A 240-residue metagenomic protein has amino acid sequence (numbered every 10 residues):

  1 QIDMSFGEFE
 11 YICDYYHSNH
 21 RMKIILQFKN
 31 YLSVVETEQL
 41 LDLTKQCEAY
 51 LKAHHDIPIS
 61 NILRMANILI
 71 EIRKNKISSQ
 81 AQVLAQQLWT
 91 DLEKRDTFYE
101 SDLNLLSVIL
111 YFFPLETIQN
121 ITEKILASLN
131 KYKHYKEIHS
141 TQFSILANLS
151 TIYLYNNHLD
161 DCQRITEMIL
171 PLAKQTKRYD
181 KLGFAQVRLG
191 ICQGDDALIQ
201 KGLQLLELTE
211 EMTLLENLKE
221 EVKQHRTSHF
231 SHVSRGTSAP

Functional and structural regions predicted by a protein language model:
Q1-E8: DNA major-groove recognition helix of helix-turn-helix/homeodomain DNA-binding modules
H17-N75: Helix-turn-helix/homeodomain-like alpha-helical modules used for DNA recognition and transcription-factor dimerization
S18, D56-I62, D96-S101, E137-S140 (+1 more regions): Residue signature of alpha-solenoid helical repeat architecture, marking inter-repeat boundaries and helix-start
S33-Q46, K76-Q86, L115-A127, N156-E167: Helix-turn-helix repeat elements of alpha-solenoid scaffolds
K45-K52, Q86-E93, L126-K133, T166-K177 (+1 more regions): Amphipathic alpha-helical segments of tetratricopeptide repeats
R64, D102, Q142, L146 (+1 more regions): TPR repeat positional signature
E71, I109, L146, Y153 (+2 more regions): Residue at a conserved register position within TPR or TPR-like alpha-solenoid repeats
I191-P240: C-terminal non-catalytic interaction modules
